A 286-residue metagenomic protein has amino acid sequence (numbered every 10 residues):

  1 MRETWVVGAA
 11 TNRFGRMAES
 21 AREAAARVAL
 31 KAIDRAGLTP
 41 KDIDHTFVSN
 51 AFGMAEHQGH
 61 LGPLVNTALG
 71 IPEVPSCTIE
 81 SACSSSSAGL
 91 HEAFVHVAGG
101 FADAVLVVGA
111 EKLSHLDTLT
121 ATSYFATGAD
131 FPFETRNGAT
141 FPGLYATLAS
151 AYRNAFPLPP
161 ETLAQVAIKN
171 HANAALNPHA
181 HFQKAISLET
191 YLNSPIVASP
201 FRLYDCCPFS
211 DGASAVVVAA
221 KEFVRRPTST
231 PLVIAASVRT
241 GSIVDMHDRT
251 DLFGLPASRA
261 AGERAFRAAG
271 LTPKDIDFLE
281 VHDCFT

Functional and structural regions predicted by a protein language model:
M1, W5, R16, F52-V108 (+4 more regions): Conserved catalytic cysteine-centered active-site region of acyl-thioester-dependent Claisen-condensing enzymes
M1-R22, K31, F131, A155 (+3 more regions): Condensing-enzyme catalytic core mediating Claisen C-C bond formation in acyl metabolism
V6, K41-N50, P75-S81, V105-G109 (+3 more regions): Beta-strand segments within the central parallel beta-sheet cores of soluble alpha/beta enzyme folds
E19-A26, G53, H60, E161 (+4 more regions): Metallocofactor- and cofactor-centric catalytic cores in central/energy metabolism, strongly enriched
E19-A36, V65: Short catalytic helix/loop segments, enriched in acidic residues and glycine and frequently bearing histidine
L30-D44, R153-P157, A261-D275: Phosphate/pyrophosphate-binding loops at sites that engage ATP/ADP/AMP, CoA/4′-phosphopantetheine, polyphosphate
E80-E111, G143-L176, V216-E222: Active-site-proximal alpha-helical scaffold in enzymes
F285-T286: C-terminal catalytic domains of large/alpha subunits in multi-subunit enzymes
